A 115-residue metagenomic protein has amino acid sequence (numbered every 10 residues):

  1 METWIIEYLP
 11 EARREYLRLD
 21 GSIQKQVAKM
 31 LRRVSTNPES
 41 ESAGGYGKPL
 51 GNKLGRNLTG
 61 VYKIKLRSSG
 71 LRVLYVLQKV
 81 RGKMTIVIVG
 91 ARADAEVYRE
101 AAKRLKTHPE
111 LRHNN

Functional and structural regions predicted by a protein language model:
E2-I5, E15, A28, P49 (+1 more regions): Acidic/histidine-enriched, beta-strand-rich ligand/metal-binding domains
T3, R14, K25, K65-N115: Enriched for short, Lys/Arg-rich terminal
I5-E7, Y62: Solvent-exposed, well-ordered amphipathic alpha-helical segments that flank/support binding or catalytic loops
L9-Y46: N-terminal first-folded block
S35-K65: A short, surface-exposed loop/turn module that caps and links secondary-structure elements
